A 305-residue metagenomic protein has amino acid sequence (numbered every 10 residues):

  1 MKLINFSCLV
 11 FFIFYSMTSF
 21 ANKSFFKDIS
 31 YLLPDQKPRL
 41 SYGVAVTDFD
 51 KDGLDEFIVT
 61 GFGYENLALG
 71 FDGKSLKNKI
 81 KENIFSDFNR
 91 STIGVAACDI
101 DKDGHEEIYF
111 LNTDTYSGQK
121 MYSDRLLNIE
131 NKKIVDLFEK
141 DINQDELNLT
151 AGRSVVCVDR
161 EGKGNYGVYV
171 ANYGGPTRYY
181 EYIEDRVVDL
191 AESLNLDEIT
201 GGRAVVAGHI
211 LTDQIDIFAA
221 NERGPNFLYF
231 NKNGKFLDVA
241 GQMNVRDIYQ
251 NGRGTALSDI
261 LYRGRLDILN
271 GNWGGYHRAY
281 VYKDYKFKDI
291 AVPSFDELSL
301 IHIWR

Functional and structural regions predicted by a protein language model:
K2-V10: Sec-dependent signal peptide recognition, specifically the positively charged N-region followed immediately by
L9-F12, R186: Detector for intrinsically disordered, low-structure N-terminal pre-sequences
F20-R305: Acidic, glycine/proline-rich Ca2+-coordinating loop motifs
